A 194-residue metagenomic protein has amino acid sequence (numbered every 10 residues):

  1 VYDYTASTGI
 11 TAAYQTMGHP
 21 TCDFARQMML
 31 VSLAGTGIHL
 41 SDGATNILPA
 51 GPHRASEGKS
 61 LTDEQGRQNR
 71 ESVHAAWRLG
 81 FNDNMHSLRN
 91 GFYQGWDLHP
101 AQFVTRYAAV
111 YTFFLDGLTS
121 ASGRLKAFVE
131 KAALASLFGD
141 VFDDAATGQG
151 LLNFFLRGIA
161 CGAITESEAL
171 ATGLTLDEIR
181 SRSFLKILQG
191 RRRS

Functional and structural regions predicted by a protein language model:
V1-S194: Expand to "…catalyze enediolate/carbanion chemistry for C-C bond making/breaking, isomerization, decarboxylation
